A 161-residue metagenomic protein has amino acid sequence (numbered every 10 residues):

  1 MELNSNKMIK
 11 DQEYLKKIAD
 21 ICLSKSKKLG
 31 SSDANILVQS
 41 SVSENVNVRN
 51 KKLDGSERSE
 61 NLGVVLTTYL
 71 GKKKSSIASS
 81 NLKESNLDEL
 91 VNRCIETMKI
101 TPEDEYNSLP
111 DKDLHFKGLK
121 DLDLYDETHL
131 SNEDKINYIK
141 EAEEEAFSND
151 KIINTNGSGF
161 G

Functional and structural regions predicted by a protein language model:
M1-G161: Active-site bordering "gate/hinge" segments that shape substrate access to catalytic or cofactor-binding pockets
